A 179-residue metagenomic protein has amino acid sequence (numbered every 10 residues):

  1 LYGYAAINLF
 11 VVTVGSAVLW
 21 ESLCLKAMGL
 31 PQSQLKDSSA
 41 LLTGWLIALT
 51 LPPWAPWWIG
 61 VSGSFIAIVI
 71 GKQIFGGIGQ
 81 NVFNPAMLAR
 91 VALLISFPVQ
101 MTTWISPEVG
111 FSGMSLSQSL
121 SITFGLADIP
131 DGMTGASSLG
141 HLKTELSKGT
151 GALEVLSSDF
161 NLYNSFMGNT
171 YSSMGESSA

Functional and structural regions predicted by a protein language model:
L1-N8, M28-L30: Short, hydrophobic transmembrane alpha-helix segments
L1-Y2, E21-S22, A48, N161: Membrane-embedded alpha-helical segments in integral membrane proteins
Y4-E21, K36-L41: Loop-to-helix transition at the N-terminal end of transmembrane alpha-helices
V12, S62, G175-A179: Hydrophobic alpha-helical transmembrane segments
L19-P31, I68-G79: C-terminal ends of transmembrane helices
L25-K36, W54-A55, M167-S177: Short, amphipathic, aromatic/basic-enriched membrane-interface segments that mark the entry/exit of transmembrane
S39-A40, W45-Q118: Membrane-interface helix-loop-helix junctions at boundaries between adjacent transmembrane segments
P85-S178: Long hydrophobic alpha-helical segments that form multi-pass transmembrane helix bundles in integral membrane proteins
